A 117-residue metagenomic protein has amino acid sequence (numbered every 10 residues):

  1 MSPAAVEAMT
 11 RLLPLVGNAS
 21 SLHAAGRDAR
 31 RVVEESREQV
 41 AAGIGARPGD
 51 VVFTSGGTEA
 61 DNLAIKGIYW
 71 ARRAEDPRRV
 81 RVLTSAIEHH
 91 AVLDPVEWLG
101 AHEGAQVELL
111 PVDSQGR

Functional and structural regions predicted by a protein language model:
M1-R117: Pyridoxal 5′-phosphate
